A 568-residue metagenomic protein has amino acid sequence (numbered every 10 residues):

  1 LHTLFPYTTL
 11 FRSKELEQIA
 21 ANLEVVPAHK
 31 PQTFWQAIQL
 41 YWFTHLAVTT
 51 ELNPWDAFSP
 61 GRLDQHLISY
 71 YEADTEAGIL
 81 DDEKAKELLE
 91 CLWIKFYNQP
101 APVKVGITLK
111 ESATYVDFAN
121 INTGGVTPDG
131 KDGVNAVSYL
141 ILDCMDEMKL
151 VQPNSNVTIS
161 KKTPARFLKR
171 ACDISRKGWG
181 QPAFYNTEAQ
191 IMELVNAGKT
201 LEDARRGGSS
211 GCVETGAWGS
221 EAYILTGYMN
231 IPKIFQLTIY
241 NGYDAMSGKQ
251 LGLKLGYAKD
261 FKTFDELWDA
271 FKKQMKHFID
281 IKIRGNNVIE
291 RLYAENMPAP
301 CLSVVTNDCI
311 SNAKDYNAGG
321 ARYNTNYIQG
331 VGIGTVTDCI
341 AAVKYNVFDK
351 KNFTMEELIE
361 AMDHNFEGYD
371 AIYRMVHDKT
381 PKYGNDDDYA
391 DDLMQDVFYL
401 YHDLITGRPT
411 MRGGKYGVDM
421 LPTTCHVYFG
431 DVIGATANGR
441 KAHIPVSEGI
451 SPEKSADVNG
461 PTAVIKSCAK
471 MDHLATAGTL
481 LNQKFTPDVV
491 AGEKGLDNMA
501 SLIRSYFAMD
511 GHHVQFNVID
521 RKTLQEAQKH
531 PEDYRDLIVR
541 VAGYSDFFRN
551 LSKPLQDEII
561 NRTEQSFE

Functional and structural regions predicted by a protein language model:
L1, R12-G334, C339-E568: Conserved catalytic cores of very large enzyme subunits
T3-T9: Residue-level detector of conserved catalytic or cofactor/ligand-binding positions in enzyme active sites
